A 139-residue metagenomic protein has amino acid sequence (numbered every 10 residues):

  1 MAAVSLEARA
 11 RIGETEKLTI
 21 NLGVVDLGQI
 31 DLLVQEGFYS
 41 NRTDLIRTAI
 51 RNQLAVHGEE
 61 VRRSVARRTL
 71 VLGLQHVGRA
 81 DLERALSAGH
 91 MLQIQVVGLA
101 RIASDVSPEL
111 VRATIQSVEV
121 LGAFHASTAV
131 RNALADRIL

Functional and structural regions predicted by a protein language model:
M1-E14, E83-L139: A detector of short terminal or domain-flanking linear segments
A3, A8-R11, G28-L32, S40-S64: Short, basic amphipathic alpha-helical segments that act as recognition/interaction helices in nucleic-acid-binding
T15-L32: Short amphipathic alpha-helix starts
R51-A55, A66-V71, L121, N132 (+1 more regions): Short, surface-exposed, charged/polar-biased interaction segments
A55-A88: Short, positively charged interaction helices/loops
